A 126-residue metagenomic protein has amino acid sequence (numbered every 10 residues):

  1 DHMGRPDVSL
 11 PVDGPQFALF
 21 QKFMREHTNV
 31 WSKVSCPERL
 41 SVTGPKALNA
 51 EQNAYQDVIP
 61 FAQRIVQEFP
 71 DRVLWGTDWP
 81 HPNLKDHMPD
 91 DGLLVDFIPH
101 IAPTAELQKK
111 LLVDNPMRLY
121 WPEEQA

Functional and structural regions predicted by a protein language model:
D1-W75, K85, Q125: Catalytic pocket-lining loop regions of alpha/beta-barrel enzymes, especially the amidohydrolase/enolase/GH5 lineages
H2, S32, D78, Q108 (+1 more regions): Conserved, mostly hydrophobic/aromatic
Q63-L74, N83-A126: Mid-to-C-terminal alpha-helical segments outside catalytic/metal-binding sites
